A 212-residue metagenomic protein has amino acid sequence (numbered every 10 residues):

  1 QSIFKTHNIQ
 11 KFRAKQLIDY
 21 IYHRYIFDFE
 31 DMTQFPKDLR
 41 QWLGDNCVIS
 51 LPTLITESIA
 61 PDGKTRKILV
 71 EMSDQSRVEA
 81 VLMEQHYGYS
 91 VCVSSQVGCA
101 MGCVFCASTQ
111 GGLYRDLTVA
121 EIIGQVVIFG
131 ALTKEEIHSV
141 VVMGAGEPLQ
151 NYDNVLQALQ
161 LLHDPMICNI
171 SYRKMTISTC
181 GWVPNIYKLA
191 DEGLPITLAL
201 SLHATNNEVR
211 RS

Functional and structural regions predicted by a protein language model:
Q1-Y89: Flexible, acidic/Gly-rich N-terminal and inter-domain linker regions that tether and position cofactor-handling modules
S58-A60, S94-S95, S108, S178 (+1 more regions): Short linear Ser/Thr-Pro motifs
M72, V97-C99, L202-A204: Short, small-residue-rich loop/turn micro-motifs
E84-E121: Canonical Radical SAM [4Fe-4S] cluster-binding loop centered on the CxxxCxxC motif and its immediate flanking residues
Q110-S139: Conserved alpha-helical substructure of the radical SAM core
G130-S139, G144-S212: Conserved AdoMet/S-adenosylmethionine-binding subsite of the radical SAM
